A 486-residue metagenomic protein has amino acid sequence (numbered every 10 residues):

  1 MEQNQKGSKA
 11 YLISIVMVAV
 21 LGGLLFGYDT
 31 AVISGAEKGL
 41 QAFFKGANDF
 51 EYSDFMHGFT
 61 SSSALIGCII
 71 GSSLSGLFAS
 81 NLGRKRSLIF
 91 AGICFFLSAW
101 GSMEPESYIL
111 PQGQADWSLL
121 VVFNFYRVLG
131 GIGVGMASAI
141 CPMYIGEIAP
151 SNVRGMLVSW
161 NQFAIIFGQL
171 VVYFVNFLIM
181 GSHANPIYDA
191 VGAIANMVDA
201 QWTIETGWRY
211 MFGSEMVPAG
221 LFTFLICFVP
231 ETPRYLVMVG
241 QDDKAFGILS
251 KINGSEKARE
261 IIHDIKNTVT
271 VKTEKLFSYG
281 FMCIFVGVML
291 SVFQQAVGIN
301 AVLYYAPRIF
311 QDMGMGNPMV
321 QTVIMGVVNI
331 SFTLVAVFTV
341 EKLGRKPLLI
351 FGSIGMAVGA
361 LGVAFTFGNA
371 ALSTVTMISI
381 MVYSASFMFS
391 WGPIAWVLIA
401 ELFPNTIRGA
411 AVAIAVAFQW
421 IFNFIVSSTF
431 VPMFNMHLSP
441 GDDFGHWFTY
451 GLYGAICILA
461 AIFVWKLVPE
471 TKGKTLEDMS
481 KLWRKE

Functional and structural regions predicted by a protein language model:
M1-K244, I248-S250, N267-E486: Alpha-helical transmembrane bundle of multi-pass membrane proteins
I252-G254: Short helix/loop segments within enzyme catalytic domains that coordinate or immediately flank catalytic cofactors
A258-N267: Short, well-structured alpha-helical segments
